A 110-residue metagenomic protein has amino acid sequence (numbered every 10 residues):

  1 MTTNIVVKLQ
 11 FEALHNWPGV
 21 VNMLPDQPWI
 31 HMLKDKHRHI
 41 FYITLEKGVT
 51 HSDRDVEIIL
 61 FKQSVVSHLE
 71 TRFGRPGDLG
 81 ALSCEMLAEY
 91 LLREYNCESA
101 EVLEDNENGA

Functional and structural regions predicted by a protein language model:
M1-A110: Charge-rich, low-complexity N-terminal segments
